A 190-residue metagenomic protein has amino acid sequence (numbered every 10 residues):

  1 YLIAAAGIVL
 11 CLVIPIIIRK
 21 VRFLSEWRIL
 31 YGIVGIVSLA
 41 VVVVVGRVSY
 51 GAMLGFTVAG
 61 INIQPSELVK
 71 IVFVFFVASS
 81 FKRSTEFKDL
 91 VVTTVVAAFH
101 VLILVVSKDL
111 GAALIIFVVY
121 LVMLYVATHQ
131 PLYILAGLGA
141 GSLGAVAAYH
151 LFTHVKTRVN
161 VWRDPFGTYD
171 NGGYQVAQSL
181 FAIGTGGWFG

Functional and structural regions predicted by a protein language model:
Y1-Q175: Hydrophobic alpha-helical transmembrane segments of multi-pass inner membrane proteins, especially in bacterial systems
Q175-G190: Oxyanion-binding "anion nests"
